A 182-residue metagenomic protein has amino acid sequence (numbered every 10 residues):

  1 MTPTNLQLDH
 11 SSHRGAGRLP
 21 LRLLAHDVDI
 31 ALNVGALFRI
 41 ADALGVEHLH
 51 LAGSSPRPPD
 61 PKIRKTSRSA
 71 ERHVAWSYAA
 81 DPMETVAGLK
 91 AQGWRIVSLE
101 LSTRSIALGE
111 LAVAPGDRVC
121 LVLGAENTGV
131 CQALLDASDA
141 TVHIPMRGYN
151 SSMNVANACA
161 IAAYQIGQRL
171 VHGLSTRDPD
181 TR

Functional and structural regions predicted by a protein language model:
M1-R182: Post-transcriptional modification and biogenesis factors for structured RNAs of the translation apparatus
